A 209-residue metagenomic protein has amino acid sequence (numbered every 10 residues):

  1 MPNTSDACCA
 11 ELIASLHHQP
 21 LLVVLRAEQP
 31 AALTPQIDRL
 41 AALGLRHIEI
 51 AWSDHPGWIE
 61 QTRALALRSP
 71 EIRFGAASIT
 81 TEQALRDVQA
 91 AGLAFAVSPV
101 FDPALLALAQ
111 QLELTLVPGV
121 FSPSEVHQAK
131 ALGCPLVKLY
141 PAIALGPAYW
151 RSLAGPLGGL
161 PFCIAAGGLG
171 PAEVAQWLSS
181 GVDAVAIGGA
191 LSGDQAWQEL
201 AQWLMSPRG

Functional and structural regions predicted by a protein language model:
M1-G92, F101, Q111-L112, G170-A172 (+2 more regions): Conserved N-terminal beta1-alpha1 strand-loop-helix module at the mouth
T80-Q83, Q89-Q176, S180-S192: Conserved anion-binding
